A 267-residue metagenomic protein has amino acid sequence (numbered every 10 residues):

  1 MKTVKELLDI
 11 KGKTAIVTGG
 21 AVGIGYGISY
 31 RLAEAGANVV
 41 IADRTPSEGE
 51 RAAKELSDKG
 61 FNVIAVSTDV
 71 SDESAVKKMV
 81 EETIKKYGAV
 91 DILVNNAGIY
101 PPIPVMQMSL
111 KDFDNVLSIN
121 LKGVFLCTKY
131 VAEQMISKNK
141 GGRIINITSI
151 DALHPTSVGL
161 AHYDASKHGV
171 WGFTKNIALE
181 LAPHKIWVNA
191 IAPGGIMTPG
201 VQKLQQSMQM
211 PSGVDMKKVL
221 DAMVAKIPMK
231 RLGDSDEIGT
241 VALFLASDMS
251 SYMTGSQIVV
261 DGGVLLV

Functional and structural regions predicted by a protein language model:
M1-D9, H154, A242-L243, T254-V267: Short C-terminal tail/terminal secondary-structure segment of NAD(P)H-dependent dehydrogenase/reductase domains
T14, A21-G23: Conserved glycine-rich cofactor-binding loop
P46-S47, S67-K78, L110, E237: The beta1-alpha1 cofactor-binding region of Rossmann-like NAD(H)/NADP(H)-dependent oxidoreductases
P104-V105, D112-L117, M223: Substrate-binding pocket helix/loop in short-chain dehydrogenase/reductase
T128, S166, T174: Active-site helix of classical SDR
S149: Residue(s) in the substrate-gating loop at a strand-loop-helix junction that position the organic substrate next
A182, W187, M253-G255: Short, small/polar-rich loop/turn modules that mediate ligand/substrate recognition or access, typified
